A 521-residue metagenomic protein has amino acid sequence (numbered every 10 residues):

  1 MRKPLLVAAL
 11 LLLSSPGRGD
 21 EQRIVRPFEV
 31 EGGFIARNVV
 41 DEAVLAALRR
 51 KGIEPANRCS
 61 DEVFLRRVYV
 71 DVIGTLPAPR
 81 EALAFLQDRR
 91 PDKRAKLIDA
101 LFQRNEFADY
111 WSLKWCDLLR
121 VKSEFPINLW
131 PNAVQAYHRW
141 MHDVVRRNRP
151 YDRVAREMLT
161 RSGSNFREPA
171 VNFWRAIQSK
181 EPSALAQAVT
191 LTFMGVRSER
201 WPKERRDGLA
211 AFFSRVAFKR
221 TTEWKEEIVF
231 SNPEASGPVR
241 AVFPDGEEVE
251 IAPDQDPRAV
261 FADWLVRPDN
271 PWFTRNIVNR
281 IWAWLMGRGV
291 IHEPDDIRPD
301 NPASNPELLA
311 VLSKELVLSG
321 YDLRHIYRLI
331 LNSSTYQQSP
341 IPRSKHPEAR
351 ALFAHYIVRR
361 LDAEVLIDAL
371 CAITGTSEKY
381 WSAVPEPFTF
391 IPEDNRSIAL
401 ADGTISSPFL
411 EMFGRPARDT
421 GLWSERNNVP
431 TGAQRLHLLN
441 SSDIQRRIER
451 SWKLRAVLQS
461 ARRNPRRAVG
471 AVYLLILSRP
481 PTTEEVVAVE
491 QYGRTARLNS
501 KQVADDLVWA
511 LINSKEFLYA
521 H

Functional and structural regions predicted by a protein language model:
L5, A9-G17: Hydrophobic h-region of N-terminal signal peptides that target proteins for export in Gram-negative bacteria
R23-E247, Q255, A259, W272-S313 (+3 more regions): Short, structured secondary-structure elements that scaffold catalytic or ligand/cofactor-binding regions
L265-V266: Cell-envelope and extracellular/periplasmic
S478: Conserved micro-motifs of the catalytic ATP-binding
